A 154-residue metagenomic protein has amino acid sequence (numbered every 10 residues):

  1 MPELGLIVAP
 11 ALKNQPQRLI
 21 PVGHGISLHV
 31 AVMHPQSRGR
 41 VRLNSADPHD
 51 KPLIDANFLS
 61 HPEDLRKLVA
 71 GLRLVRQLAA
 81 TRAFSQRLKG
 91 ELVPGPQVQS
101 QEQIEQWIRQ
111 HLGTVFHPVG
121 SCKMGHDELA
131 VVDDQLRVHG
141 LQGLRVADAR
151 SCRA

Functional and structural regions predicted by a protein language model:
M1-A154: FAD-dependent oxidoreductase catalytic-site/capping-region signature
